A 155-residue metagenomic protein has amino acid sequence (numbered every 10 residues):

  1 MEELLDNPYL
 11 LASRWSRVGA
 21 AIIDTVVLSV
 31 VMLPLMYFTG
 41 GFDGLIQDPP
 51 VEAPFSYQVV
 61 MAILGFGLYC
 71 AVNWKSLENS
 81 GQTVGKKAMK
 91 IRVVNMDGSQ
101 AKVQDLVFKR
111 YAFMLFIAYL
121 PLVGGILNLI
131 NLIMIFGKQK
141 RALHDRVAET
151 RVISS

Functional and structural regions predicted by a protein language model:
M1-A21, T25-S29: Helix-coil boundary and N-terminal low-complexity module in membrane systems
Y9-G19, V72-K86, Q100-A101, K109-S155: Juxtamembrane cytosolic face of transmembrane helices
L10, V31-F66, P121-L127: Membrane-helix interface segments in multi-pass membrane proteins
V18, V59-I63, F108: Hydrophobic alpha-helical transmembrane segments
V27, V31-T39, D43, L68 (+4 more regions): Alpha-helical membrane-inserting segments
K90-V93, V152: FKBP-type peptidyl-prolyl cis-trans isomerase
N95-D97: Short, acidic, Ser/Thr-enriched surface-loop or helix-capping motifs
